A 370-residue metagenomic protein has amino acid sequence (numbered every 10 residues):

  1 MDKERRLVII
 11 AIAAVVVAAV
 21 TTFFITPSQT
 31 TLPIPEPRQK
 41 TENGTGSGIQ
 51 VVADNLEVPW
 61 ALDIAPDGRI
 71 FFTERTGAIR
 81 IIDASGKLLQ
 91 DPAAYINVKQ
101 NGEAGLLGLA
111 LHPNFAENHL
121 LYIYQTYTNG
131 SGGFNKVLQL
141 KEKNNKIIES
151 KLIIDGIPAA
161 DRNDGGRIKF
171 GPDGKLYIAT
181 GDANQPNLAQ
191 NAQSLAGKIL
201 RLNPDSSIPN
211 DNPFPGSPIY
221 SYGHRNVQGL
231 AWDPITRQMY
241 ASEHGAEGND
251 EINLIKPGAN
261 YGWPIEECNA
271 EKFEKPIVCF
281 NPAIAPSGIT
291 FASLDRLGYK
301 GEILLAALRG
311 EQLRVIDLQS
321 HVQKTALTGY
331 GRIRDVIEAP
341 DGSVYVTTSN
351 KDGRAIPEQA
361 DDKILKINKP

Functional and structural regions predicted by a protein language model:
M1-A14: N-terminal Sec-pathway targeting helices
T31-N43, A104-L106, N114-A116, D182-T325 (+3 more regions): Beta-propeller domain segments
Q50-G77, A285-F291: Beta-strand-rich domains and repeat architectures in extracellular enzymes and scaffolds, especially beta-propellers
V51-E57, A93-N101, I153-A160, P218-G223 (+2 more regions): Surface loop/turn motifs at the tips and blade-to-blade linkers of beta-strand repeat domains
W60-D63, A110, K169, A231 (+2 more regions): Conserved beta-strand position repeated across blades of beta-propeller domains
R69, A78, L120, K175-Y177 (+3 more regions): Generic structural signal for coil-to-beta-strand starts
L88-P113: Blade-loop segments of beta-propeller domains
F134-F170: Asp-box/WD-like beta-propeller blade repeats and closely related beta-sheet repeat scaffolds
